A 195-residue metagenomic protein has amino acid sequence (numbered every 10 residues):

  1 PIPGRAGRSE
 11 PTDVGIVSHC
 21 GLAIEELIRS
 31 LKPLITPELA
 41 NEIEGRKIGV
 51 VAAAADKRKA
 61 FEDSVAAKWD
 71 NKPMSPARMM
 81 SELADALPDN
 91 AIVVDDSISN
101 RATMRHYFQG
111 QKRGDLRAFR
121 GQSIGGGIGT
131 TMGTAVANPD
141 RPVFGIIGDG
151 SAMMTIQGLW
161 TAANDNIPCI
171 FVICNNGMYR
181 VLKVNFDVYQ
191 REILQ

Functional and structural regions predicted by a protein language model:
P1-R5: Short, polar loop motifs at secondary-structure junctions
G7-S9, G15-L27, P33, A102-Q195: Thiamine diphosphate
P11, A67-N71, Q195: A short glycine-threonine-serine/GTX helix/turn-capping micro-motif
S30-N41: A charged, well-structured terminal subsegment
A40-G45, D96-S97: Short coil/turn segments at secondary-structure boundaries
V51-I128, T134-A135: Active-site diphosphate/adenylate-binding microenvironment
